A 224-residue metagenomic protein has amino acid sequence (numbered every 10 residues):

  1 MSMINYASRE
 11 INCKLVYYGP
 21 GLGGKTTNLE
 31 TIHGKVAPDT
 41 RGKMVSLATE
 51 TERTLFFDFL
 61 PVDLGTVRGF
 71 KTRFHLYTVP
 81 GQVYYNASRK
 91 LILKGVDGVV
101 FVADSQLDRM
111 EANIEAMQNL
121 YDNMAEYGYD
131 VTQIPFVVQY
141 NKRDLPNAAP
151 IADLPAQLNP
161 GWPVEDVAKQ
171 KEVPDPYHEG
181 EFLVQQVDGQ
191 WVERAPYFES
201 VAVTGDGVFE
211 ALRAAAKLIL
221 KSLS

Functional and structural regions predicted by a protein language model:
M1-L47: Conserved G1/Walker A P-loop phosphate-binding module
S8, E52-L55, G65-F70, L91-G95 (+2 more regions): Conserved catalytic network of the ASCE P-loop NTPase/AAA+ motor domain
L22, Q82-V83, Q106-D108, K142-P146 (+1 more regions): Conserved nucleotide-binding/hydrolysis micro-motifs of P-loop NTPases
V45-Y84: Switch I (G2) and immediately adjacent beta-strands of P-loop GTPase domains
L76-T78, V100-D104, V138-N141, E199: Conserved beta-strand segments of the P-loop GTPase G domain that flank and frequently precede/overlap
Y85-D108: Inter-motif core of Ras-like GTPase G domains
D108-D130: Amphipathic helical hotspot of TIR/SEFIR-family domains
P146-S224: Canonical P-loop GTPase G-domain recognition
